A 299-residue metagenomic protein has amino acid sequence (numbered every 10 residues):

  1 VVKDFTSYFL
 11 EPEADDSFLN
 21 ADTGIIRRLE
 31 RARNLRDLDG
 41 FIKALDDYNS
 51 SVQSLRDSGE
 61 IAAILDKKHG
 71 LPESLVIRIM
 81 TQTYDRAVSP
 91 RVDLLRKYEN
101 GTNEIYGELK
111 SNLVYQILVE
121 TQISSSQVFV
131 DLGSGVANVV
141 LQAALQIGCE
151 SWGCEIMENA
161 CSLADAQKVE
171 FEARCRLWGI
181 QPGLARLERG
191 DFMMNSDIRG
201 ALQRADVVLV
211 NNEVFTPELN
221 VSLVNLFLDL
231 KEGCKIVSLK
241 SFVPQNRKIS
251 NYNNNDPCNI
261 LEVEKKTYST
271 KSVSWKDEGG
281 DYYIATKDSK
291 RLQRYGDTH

Functional and structural regions predicted by a protein language model:
V1-S126: S-adenosyl-L-methionine
S125-G135: Conserved class I S-adenosyl-L-methionine
G133, A143-A144: Hydrophobic alpha-helical segments that mediate membrane insertion or helix-helix packing
A137-L141: Glycine-rich SAM-binding Motif I of class I
A144-L145, D165: Gly/Ala-rich phosphate-binding loop of Rossmann-like dinucleotide-binding domains, activating on the conserved
E150-E155: Conserved SAM-binding motif I beta-strand of class I
A160-H299: Domain-level detector for long C-terminal conserved domains
